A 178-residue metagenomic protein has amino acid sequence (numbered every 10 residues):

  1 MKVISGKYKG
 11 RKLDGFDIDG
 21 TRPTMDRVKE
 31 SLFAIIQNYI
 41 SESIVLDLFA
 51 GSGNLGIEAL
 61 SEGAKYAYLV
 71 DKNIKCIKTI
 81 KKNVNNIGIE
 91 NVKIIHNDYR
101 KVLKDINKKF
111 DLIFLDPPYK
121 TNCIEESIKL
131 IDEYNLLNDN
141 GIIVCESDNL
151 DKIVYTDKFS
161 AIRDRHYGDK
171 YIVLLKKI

Functional and structural regions predicted by a protein language model:
M1-I178: Class I S-adenosyl-L-methionine-dependent methyltransferase catalytic core
